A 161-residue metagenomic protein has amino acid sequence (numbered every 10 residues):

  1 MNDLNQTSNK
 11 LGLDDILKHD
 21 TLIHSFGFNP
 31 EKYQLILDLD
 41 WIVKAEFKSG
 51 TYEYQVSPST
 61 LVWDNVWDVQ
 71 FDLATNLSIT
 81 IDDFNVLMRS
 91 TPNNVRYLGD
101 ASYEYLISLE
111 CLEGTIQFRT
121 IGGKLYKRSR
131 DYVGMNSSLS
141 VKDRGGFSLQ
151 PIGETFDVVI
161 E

Functional and structural regions predicted by a protein language model:
M1-E161: Surface-exposed, interaction-prone regions used to assemble/regulate multi-protein complexes
